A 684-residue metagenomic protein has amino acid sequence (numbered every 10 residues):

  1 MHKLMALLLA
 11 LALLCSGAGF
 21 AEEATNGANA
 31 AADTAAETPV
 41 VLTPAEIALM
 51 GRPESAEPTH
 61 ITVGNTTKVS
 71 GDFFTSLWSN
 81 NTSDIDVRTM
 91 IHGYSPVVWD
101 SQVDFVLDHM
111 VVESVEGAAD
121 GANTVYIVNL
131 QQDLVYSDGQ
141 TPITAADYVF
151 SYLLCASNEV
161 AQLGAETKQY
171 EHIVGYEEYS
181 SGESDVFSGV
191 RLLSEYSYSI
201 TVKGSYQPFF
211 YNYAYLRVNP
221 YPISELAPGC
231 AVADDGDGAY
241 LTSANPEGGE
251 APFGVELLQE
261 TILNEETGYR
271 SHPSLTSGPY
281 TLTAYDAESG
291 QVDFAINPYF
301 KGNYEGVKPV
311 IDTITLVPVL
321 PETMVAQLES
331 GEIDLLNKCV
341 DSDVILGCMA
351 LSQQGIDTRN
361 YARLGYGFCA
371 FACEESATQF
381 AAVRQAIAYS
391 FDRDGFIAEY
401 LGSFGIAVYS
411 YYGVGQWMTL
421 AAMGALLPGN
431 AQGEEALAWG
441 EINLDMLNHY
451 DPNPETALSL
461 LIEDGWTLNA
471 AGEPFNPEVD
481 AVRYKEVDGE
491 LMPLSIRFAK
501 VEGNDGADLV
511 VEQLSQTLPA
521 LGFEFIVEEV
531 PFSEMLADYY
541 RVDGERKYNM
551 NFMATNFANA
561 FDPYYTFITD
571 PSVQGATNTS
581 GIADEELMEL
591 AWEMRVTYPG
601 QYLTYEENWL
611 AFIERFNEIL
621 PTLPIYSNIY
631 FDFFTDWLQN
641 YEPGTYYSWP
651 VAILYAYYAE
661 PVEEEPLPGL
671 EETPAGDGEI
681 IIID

Functional and structural regions predicted by a protein language model:
T43, I61-G121, L275: N-terminal lobe/hinge region of extracytoplasmic solute-binding protein
E113-Q169, L193, S199, Q327 (+3 more regions): Aromatic- and charge-enriched surface segment that lines or borders ligand/interaction sites
Q132, A295-G302, Y361-A386, S390 (+5 more regions): A bilobed periplasmic-binding-protein/Venus flytrap-type ligand-binding module shared by bacterial periplasmic
A165-E256, A425-G429: Surface-exposed binding/hinge segments that line and control ligand-binding clefts or catalytic entry sites
A214-P309, T313, P454, S459-E463: Gly/Pro-rich hinge or "lid" segments in bacterial periplasmic/extracellular proteins
T267-S271, Y299-G347: Ligand-site clamp/hinge motif
A295, F380-Q516: Append "and occasionally in soluble cytosolic enzymes with long acidic Gly/Pro-rich linkers
S390-L437, G506-S515, R541-D684: Detector for C-terminal structural segments
